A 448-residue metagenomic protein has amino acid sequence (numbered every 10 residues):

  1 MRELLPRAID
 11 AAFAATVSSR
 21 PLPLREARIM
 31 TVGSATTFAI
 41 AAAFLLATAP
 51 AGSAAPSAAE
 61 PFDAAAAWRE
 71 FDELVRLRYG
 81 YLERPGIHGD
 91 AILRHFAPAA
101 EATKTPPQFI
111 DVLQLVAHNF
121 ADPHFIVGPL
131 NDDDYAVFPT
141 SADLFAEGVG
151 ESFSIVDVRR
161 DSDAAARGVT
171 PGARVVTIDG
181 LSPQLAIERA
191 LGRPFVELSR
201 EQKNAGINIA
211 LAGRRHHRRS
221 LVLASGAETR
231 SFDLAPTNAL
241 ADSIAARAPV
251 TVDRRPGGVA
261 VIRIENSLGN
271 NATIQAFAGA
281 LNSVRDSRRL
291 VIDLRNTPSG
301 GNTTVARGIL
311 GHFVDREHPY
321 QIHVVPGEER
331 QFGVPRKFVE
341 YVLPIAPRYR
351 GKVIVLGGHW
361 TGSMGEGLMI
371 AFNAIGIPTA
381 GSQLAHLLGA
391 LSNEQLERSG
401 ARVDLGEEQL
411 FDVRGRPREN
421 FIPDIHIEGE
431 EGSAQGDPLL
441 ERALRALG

Functional and structural regions predicted by a protein language model:
P23-F38: Bacterial N-terminal signal peptides that target proteins for export
T37-A47: Bacterial N-terminal signal peptides
A54-R289, N296-P298, D315-P319, S392-L396 (+2 more regions): Flexible, low-complexity junctional segments that flank or bridge functional domains
D134, P139, P298-L356, W360 (+4 more regions): Gly/Ser/Thr-rich loop/hinge elements
V158, R263-S267, D293-T297, V325 (+3 more regions): Active-site-proximal beta-strand/loop segments in catalytic clefts of secreted hydrolases
D286-L290, R350-K352, G376: Loop/turn elements at helix/coil->beta-strand transitions in domains of secreted/extracellular proteins
K352-N373, P378-A385: Extended C-terminal subregions enriched in glycine
E430-G448: Low-complexity, Gly/Ser/Thr/Pro-rich intrinsically disordered linker/tail segments
